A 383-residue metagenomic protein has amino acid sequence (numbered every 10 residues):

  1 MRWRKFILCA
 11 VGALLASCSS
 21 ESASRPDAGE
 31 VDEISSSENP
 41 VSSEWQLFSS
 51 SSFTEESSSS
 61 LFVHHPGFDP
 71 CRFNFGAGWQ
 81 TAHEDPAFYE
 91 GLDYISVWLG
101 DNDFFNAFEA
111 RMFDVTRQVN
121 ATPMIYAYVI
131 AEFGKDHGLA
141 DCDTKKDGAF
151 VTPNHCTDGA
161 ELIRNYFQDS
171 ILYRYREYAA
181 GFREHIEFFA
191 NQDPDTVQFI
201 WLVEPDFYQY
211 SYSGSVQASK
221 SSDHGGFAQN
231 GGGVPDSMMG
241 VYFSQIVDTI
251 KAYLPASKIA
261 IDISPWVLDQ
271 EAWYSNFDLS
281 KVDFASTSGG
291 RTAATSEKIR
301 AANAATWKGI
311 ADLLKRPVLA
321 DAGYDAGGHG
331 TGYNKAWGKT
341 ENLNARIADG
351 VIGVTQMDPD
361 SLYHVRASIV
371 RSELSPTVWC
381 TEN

Functional and structural regions predicted by a protein language model:
L14-S17: C-terminal motif of bacterial Sec signal peptides marking the signal peptidase cleavage site
S22-G67: Acidic/polar, low-complexity intrinsically disordered N-terminal segments immediately downstream of a Sec signal
E56-R111, V119-A121, V354: Boundary/entry segment of secreted carbohydrate-active catalytic domains
H64-A82, T122, G289-A294, K308-N383: Substrate-binding cleft of secreted/luminal carbohydrate-active enzymes
R72-N74, D93-S96, N120-M124, Q198-L202 (+4 more regions): Structural preference for beta-strand elements that scaffold enzyme active sites
V97, A272-A301, M357-P359: Aromatic- and acid-rich polysaccharide-binding/catalytic face of secreted or lumenal carbohydrate-active enzymes
R111-Q245, A252-A256: Substrate-binding cleft of extracellular glycoside hydrolase catalytic domains
L202-E204, N230-E271, T287, K315-G327: Aromatic-lined carbohydrate-recognition surfaces of secreted/lumenal glycan-active proteins
